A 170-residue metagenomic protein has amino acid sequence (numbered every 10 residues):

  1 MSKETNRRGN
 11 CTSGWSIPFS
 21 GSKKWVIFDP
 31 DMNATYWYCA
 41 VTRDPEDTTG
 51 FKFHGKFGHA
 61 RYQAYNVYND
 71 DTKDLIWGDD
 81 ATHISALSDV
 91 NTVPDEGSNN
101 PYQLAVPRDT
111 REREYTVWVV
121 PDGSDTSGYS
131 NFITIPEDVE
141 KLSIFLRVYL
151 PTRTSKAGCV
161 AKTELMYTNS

Functional and structural regions predicted by a protein language model:
M1-S170: A compositional/structural signature for long, glycine/proline-rich flexible linkers and loops on extracytoplasmic
